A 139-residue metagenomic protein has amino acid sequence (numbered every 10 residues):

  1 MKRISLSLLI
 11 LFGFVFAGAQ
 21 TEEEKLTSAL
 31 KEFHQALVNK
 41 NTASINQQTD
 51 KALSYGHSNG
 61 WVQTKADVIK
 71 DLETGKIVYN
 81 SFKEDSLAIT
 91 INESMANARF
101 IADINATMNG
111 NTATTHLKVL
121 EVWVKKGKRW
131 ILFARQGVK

Functional and structural regions predicted by a protein language model:
I4, F12-Q48: Short, low-complexity N-terminal intrinsically disordered segments enriched in polar/charged residues
F33, V68, E84-I89, A102-I104 (+1 more regions): Hydrophobic/aromatic beta-strand elements that line small-molecule binding cavities or substrate pockets in beta-rich
T49, A102-I104, Q136-G137: Short beta-strand segments enriched in hydrophobic/aromatic residues within well-folded beta-rich domains
K51-Q63, E73-V78: A short gly/proline-enriched turn/hairpin at secondary-structure junctions
L72-N111: Surface-exposed, charged secondary-structure patches
H116-K139: Short beta-strand edge/turn micro-motifs at domain boundaries
